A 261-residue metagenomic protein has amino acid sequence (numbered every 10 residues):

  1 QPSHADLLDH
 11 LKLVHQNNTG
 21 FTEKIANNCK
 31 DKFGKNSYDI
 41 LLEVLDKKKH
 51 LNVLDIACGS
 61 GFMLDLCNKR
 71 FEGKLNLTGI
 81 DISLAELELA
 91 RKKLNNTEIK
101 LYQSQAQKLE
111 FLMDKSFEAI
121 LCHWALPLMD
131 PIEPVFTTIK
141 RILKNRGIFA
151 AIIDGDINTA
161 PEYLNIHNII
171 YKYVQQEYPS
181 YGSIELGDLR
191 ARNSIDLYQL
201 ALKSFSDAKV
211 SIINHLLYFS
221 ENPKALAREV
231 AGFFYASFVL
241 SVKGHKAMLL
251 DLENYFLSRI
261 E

Functional and structural regions predicted by a protein language model:
Q1-K48, F62-L66, R70, E86-L89 (+1 more regions): Conserved class I S-adenosyl-L-methionine
P2-C29, K209-E261: C-terminal helical/coil "lid" or tail adjacent to the Rossmann-like core of SAM-dependent
L54-I56, S60-L109: Class I SAM-dependent methyltransferase SAM/SAH-binding core
F111-I120: A short acidic, Gly/Pro-enriched loop at the edge of an enzyme's catalytic core that lines a small-molecule cofactor
A119-I132: A short SAM/SAH-binding and catalytic strip from SAM-dependent methyltransferases
E133-I148: A short glycine-rich, Lys/Arg-flanked "PGG" loop and its adjoining helix->strand segment in the class I
I148-F219: Conserved catalytic/acceptor-binding region of the Class I
